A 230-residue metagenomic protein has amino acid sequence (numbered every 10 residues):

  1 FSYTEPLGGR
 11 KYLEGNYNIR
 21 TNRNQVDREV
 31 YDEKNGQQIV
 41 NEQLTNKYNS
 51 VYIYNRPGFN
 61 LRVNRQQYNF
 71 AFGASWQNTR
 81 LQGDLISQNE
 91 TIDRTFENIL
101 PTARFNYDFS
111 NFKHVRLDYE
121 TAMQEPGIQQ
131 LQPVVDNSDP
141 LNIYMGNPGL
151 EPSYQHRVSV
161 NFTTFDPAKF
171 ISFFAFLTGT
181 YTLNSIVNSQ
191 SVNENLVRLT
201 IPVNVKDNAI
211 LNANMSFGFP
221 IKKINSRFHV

Functional and structural regions predicted by a protein language model:
F1-V230: Exposed, low-structure sequence patches enriched in small/polar residues
